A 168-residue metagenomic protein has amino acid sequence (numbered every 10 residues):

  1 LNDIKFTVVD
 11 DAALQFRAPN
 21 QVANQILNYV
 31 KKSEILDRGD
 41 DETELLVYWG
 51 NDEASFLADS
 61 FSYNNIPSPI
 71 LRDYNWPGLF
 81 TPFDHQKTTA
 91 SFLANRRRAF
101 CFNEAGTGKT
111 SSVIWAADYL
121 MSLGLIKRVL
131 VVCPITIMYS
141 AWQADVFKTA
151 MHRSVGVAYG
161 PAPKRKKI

Functional and structural regions predicted by a protein language model:
L1-N65: Charged, low-complexity intrinsically disordered regions
V22-V30, I66-S91, N95-R98, T107-I168: SF2 helicase/translocase NTPase motor core, specifically the RecA-like lobe 1 inter-motif segment between Walker
N103: The Walker A (P-loop) glycine that initiates the GxxxxGKT/S ATP-binding motif of P-loop NTPases
